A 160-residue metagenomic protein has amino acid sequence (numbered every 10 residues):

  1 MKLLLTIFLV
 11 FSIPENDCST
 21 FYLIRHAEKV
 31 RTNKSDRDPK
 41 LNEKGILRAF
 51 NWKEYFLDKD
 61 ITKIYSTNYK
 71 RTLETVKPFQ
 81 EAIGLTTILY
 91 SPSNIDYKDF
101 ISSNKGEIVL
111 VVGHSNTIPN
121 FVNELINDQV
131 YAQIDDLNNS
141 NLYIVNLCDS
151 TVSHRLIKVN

Functional and structural regions predicted by a protein language model:
M1-T20: Bacterial Sec-dependent N-terminal signal peptides
S12-E15, N104, L125: Prokaryotic Sec-type signal peptides and long signal-anchor helices with extended Leu/Ile/Val-rich h-regions
S19-S103, I118-F121, D128-L142, L147-N160: Active-site-proximal alpha-helix that buttresses catalytic centers in soluble enzyme cores
F21, K105-G113: Generic beta-sheet signal
